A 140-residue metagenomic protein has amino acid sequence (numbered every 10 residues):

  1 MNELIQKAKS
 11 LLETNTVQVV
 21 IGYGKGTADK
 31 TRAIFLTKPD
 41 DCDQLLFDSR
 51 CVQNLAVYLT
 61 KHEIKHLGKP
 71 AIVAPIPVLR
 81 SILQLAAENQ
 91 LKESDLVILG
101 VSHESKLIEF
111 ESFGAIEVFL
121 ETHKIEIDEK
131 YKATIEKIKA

Functional and structural regions predicted by a protein language model:
M1-A140: Iron-sulfur-associated redox domains of electron-transfer enzymes in respiratory and anaerobic energy metabolism
